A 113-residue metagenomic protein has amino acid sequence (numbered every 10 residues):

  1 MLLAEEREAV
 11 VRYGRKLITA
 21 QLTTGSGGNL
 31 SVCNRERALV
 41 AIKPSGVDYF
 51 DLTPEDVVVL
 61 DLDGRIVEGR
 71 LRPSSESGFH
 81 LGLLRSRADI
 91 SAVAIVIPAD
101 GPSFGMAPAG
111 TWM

Functional and structural regions predicted by a protein language model:
M1-M113: Glycine-rich flexible loops
